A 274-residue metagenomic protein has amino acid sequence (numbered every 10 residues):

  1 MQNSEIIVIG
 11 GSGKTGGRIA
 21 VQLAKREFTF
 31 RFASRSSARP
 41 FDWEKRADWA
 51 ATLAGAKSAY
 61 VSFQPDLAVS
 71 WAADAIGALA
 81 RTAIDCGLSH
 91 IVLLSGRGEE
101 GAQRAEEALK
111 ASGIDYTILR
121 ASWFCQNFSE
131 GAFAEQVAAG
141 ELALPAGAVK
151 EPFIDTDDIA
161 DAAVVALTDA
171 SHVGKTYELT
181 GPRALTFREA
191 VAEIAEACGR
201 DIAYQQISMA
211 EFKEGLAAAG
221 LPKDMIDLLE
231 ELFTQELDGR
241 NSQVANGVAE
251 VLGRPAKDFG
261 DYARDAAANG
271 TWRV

Functional and structural regions predicted by a protein language model:
Q2-S36, E44-A47, A54-K57, D66-D74 (+6 more regions): Oxidoreductase cofactor-interface core, primarily capturing Rossmann-like NAD(P)-dependent enzymes
F41: Cofactor-binding loops of NAD(P)H-dependent oxidoreductases, dominated by short-chain dehydrogenase/reductases
Y60-S62: Periplasmic-binding protein-like
Q64-L67, V274: Short amphipathic alpha-helical interaction/hinge segments
A210-V274: A hydrophobic C-terminal alpha-helical subdomain
